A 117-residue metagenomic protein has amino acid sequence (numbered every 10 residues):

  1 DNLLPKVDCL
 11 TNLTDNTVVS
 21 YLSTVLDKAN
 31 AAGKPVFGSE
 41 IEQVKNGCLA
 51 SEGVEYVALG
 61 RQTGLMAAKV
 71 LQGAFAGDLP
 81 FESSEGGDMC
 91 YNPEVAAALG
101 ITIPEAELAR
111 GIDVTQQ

Functional and structural regions predicted by a protein language model:
D1-Q117: Short hydrophobic alpha-helices and adjacent helix-cap/hinge residues
